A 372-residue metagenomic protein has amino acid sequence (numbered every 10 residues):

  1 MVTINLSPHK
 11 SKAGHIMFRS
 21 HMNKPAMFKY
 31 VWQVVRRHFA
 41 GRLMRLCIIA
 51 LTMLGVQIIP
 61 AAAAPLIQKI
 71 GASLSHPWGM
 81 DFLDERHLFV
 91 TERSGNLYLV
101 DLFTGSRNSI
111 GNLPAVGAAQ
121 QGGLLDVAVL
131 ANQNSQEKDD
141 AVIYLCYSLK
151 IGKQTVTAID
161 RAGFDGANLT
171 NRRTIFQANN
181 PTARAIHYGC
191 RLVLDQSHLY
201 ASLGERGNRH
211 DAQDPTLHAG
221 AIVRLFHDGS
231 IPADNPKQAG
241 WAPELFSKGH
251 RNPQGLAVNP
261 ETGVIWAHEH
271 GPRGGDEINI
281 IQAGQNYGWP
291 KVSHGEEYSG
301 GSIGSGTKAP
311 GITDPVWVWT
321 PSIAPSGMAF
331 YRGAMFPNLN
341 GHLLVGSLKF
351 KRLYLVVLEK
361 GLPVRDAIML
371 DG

Functional and structural regions predicted by a protein language model:
M1-G41: N-terminal secretory signal peptides that target proteins for export/translocation
T3, K29-R36, Q57-P60, D101 (+2 more regions): N-terminal non-cleavable signal-anchor helices
K29-V31, L46, R184: The N-terminal extracellular segments of secreted preproproteins, especially immediately downstream of signal
R45-Q57: Bacterial N-terminal signal peptides
I58, T170-A178, E297-G304: Short, charged, low-hydrophobicity "junction" segments
A62-R209, G255-V258, G263-G271, P321-P363: Acidic, Gly/Ser/Thr-rich repeat motifs that build Ca2+-stabilized beta-propeller blades
G122-L124, N132-Q136, E205-D371: Beta-propeller domain segments
